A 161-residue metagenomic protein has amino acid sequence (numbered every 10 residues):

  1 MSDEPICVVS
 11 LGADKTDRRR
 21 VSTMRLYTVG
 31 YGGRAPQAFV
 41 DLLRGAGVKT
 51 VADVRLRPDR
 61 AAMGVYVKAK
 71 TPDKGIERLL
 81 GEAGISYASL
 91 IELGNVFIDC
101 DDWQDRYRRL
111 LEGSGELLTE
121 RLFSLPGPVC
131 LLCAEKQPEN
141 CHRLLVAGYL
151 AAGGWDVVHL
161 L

Functional and structural regions predicted by a protein language model:
P5-L11, K15-L161: Residues lining hydrophobic/aromatic ligand-binding pockets adjacent to catalytic sites
